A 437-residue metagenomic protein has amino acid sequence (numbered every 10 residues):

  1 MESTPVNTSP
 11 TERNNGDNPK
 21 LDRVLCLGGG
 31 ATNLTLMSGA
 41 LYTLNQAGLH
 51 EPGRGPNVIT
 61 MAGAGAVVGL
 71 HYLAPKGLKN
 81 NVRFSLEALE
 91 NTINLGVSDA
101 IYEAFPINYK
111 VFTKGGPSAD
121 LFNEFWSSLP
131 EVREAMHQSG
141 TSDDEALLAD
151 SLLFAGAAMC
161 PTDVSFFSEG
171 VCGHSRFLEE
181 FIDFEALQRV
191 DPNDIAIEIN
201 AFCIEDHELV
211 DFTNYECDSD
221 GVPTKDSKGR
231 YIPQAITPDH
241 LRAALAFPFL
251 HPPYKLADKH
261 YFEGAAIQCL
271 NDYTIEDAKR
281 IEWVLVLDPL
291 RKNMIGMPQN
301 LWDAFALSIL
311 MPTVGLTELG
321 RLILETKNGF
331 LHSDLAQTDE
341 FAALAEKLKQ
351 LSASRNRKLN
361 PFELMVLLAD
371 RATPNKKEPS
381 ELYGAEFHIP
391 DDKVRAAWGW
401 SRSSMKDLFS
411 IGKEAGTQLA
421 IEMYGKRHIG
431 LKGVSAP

Functional and structural regions predicted by a protein language model:
E2-C26, I204, F212-T213: Small-residue-rich anion-binding loops in enzyme active sites
N18-C26, T32-D163, C172, L178 (+4 more regions): Patatin-like phospholipase
T60, N200, V210, W283-L287 (+2 more regions): Hydrophobic/aromatic beta-strand patches that form the interior of the parallel beta-sheet core in alpha/beta enzyme
A157-V164, S175-F177, R189-K279: Active-site gating loop/helix substructures
I199-D206, E216, A266-Q268, D288-N293 (+2 more regions): Glycine-rich beta-alpha junction loops
W283-W302: A short, conserved beta-to-alpha structural element at the edge of catalytic cores that scaffolds binding
P298-T338: Acidic, Ser/Thr-rich peripheral helices and adjacent loops at domain boundaries
T326-P437: C-terminal helical/tail subdomains of lipid-metabolizing enzymes
